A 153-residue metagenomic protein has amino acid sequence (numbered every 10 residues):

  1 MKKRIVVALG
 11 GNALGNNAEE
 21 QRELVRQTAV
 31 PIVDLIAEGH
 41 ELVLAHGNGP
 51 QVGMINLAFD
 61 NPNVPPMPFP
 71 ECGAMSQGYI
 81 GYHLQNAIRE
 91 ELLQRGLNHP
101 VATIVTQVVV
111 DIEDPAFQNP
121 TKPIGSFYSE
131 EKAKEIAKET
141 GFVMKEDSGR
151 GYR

Functional and structural regions predicted by a protein language model:
M1-P50, M54-D60, C72: N-terminal glycine-/serine-/threonine-rich phosphate-binding loop
P62-R153: Ligand-binding beta-strand-loop-alpha-helix segment within the catalytic cores of soluble metabolic enzymes
